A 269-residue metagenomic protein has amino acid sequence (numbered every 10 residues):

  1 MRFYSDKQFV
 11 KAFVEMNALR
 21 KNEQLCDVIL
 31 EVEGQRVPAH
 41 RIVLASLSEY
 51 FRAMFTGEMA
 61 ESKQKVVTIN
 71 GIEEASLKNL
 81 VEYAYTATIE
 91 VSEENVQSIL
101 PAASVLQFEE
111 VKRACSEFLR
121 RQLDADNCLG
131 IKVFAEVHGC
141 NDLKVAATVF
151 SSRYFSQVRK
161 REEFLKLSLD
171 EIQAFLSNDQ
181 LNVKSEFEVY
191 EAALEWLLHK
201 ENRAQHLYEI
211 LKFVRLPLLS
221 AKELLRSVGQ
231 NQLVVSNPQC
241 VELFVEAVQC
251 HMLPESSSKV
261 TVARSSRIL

Functional and structural regions predicted by a protein language model:
R2-D6, V10, V37-A39, L44-E49 (+4 more regions): Alpha-helical scaffold in the C-terminal half of BTB/POZ domains and their immediate C-terminal extension
A12-N22, T56, L123, R267-I268: Short linear motifs in intrinsically disordered
F13-N17, Q24, V66-V67, Y85-T86 (+1 more regions): Eukaryotic intrinsically disordered and solvent-exposed regulatory patches
T68-I72: Conserved AAA+ ATPase "SRH/arginine-finger" region at the nucleotide-binding site
